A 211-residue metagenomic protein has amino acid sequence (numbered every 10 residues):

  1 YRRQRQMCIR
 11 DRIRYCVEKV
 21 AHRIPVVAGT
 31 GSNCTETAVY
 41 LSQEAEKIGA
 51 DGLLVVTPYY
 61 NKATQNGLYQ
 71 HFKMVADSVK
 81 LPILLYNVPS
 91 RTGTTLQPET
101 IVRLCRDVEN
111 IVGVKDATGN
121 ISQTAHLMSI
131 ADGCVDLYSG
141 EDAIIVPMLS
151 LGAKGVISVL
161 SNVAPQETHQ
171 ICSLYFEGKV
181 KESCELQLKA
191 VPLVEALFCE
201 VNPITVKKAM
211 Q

Functional and structural regions predicted by a protein language model:
Y1-I9: Single conserved hydrophobic/aromatic residue that forms the stacking wall/gate of nucleotide- or nucleobase-binding
R10-A28, Y69-L85, I130-D132: Alpha-helix-loop-beta-strand connector modules within alpha/beta enzyme cores
R10-Y15, T35-Y40, Y60-M74, G93-Q97 (+1 more regions): Active-site-adjacent beta->alpha loops and helix N-cap segments on the catalytic face of soluble alpha/beta enzymes
I24-V27, D51-L54, P82-L84, V112 (+2 more regions): Structural motif
P25, G29-N33, P58-Y59, Y86-R91 (+2 more regions): Active-site beta-loop-alpha junctions enriched in small/polar residues
V39-L53, H71-L81, P98-V112: Alpha/beta enzyme core
D77-S78, R91-F198: Catalytic alpha/beta core domains of metabolic enzymes, predominantly
V206-Q211: Scaffold signal of the M16-like zinc-metallopeptidase fold and its non-catalytic homologs
